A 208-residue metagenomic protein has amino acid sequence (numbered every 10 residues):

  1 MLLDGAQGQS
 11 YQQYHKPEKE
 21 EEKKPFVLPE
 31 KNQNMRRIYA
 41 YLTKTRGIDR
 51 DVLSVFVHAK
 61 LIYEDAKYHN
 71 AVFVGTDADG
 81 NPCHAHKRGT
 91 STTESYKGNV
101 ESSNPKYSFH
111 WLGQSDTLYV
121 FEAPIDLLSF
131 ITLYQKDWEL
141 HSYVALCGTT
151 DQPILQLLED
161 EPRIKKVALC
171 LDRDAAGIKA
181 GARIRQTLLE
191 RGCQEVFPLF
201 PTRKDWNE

Functional and structural regions predicted by a protein language model:
M1-Q33, R37-K44, A168, A182-E208: Replication-associated primase and helicase/ATPase modules
L2-D4, N32-Y39, D49-R50, D65-A66 (+5 more regions): Short, structured coil/loop segments at alpha-helix boundaries
Q9, Q13-S103, F109: Basic, glycine-enriched DNA-binding surface that flanks or lies within the catalytic cores of DNA
L42-T45, H86-T90, E122, D126-S129 (+2 more regions): Residue-level signal for functionally critical sites in structured catalytic/ligand-binding pockets
D65-D160: Phosphate-handling DNA/RNA-contact segment within nucleic-acid enzymes
D116, T132-E208: TOPRIM fold recognition
